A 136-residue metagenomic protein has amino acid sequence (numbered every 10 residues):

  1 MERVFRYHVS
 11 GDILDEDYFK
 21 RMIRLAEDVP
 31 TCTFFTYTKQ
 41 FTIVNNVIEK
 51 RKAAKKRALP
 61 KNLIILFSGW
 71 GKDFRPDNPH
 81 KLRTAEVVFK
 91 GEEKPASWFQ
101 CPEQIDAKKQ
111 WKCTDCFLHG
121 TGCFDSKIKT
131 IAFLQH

Functional and structural regions predicted by a protein language model:
M1-H136: Class I S-adenosyl-L-methionine
